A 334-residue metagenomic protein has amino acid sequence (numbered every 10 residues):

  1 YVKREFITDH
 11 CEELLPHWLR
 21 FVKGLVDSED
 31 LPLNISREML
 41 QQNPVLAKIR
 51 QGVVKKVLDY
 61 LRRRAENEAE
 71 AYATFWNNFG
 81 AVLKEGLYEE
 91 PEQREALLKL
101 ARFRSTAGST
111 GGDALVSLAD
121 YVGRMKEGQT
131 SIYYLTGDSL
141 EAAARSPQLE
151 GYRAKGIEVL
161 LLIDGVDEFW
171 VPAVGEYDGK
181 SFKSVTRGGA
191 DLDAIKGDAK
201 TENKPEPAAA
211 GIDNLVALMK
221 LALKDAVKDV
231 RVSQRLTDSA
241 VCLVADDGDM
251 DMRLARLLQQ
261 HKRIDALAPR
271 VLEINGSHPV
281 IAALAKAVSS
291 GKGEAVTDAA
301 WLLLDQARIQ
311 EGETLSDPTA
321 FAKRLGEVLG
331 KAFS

Functional and structural regions predicted by a protein language model:
Y1-S334: Conserved GHKL (Bergerat-fold) ATPase module
